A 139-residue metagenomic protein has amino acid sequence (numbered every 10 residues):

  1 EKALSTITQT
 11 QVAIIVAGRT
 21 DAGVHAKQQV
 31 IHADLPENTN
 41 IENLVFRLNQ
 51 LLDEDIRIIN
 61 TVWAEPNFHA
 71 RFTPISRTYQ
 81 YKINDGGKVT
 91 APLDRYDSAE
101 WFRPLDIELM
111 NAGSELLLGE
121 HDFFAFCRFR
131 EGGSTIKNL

Functional and structural regions predicted by a protein language model:
K2-L139: Structured-RNA-binding interfaces characteristic of tRNA pseudouridine synthases
